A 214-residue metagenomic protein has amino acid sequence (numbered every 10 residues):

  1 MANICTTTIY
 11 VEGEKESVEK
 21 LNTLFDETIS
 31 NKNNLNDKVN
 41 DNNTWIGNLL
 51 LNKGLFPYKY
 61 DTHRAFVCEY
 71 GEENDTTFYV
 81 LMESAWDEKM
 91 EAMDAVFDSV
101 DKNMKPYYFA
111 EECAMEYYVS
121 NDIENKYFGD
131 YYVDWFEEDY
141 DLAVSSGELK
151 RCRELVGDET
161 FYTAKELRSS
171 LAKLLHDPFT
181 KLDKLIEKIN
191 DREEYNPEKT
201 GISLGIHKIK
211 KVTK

Functional and structural regions predicted by a protein language model:
M1-K214: Intrinsic low-complexity, intrinsically disordered or marginally ordered coil/linker segments
